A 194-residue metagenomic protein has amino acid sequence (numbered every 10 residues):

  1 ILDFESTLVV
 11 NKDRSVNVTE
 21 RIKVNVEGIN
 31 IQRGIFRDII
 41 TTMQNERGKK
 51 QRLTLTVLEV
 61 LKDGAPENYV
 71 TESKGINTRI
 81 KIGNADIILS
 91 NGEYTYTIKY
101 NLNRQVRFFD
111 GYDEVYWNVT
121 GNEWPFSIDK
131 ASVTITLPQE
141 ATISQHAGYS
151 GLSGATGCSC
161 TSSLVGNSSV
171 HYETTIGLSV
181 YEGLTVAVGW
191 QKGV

Functional and structural regions predicted by a protein language model:
I1-V194: Lumenal/extracellular ectodomains and adaptor appendage modules of the eukaryotic vesicle/secretory system
